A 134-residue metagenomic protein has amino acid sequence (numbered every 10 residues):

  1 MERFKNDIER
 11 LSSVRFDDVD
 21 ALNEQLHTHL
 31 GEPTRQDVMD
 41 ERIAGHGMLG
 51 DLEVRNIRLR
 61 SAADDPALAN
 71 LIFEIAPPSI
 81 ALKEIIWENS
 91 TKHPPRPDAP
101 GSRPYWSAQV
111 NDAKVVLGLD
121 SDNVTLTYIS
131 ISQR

Functional and structural regions predicted by a protein language model:
M1-H93, Q133-R134: Short helix/turn-capping signatures at newly exposed starts of structured segments
G50, A62-D64, A99, A108 (+1 more regions): Sterically constrained small-residue positions within well-ordered secondary structures of folded domains
L52-R55, L68-N70, G101-R103, V110-K114: Short, surface-exposed coil-to-beta transition loops
I86-Q109: Short Gly/Thr-rich strand-loop-strand
W106-S130: Short, exposed beta-strand-loop hairpins at the edges of beta-sheets in extracellular/periplasmic proteins
